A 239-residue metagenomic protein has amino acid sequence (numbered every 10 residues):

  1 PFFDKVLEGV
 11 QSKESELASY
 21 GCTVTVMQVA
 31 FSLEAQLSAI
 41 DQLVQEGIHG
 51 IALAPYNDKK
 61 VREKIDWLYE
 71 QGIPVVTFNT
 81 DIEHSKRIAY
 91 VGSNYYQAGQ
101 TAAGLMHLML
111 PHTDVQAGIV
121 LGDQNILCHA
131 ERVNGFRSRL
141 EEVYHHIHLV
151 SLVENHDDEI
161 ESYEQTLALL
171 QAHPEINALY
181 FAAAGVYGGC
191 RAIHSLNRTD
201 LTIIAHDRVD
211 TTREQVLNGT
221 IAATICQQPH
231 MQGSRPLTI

Functional and structural regions predicted by a protein language model:
P1-E8, M27-Q28: Extracytoplasmic "Venus flytrap"
V10, A103-V143, S151: An alpha-beta-alpha
E14-E34, Q116-I119, L140-I160: Short beta-strand elements in bilobed, periplasmic/extracellular small-molecule ligand-binding domains
V29-F31, Y56, T80-I82, G122 (+2 more regions): Short, ordered loop/turn segments at secondary-structure junctions
L43, H49-Y69, F136, S151-T211: Hydrophobic alpha-helical
K59-Q97, V209-L217, I221-A222: Flexible loop/hinge segments that line or gate small-molecule binding clefts
V91-V115, S162-Y163, T212, Q228-I239: Hydrophobic alpha-helical segments within soluble ligand-binding/sensing domains
L196-I239: Flexible loop/turn connectors
